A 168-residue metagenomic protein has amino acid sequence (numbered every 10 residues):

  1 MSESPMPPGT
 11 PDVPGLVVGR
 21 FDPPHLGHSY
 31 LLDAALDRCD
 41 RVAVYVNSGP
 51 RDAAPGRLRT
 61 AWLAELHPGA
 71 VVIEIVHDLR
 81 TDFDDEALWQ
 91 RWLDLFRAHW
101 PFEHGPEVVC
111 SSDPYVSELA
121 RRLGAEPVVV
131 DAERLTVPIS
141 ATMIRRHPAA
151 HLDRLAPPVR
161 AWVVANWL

Functional and structural regions predicted by a protein language model:
S2-L168: Nucleotidyltransferase catalytic core that binds NTPs
